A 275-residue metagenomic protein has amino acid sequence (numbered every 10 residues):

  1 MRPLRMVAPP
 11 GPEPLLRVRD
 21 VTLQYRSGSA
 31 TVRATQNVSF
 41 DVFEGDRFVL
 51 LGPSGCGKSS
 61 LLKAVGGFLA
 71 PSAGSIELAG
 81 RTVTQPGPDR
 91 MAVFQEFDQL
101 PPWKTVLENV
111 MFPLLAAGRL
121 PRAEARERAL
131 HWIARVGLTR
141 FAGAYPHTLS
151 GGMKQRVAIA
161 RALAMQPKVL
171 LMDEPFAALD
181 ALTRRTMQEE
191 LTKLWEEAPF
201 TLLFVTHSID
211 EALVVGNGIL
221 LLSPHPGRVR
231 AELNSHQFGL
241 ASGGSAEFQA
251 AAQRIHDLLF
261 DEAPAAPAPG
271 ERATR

Functional and structural regions predicted by a protein language model:
G66: Helix-to-loop junction immediately C-terminal to a conserved catalytic motif
G74-P86: Conserved ABC transporter NBD signature motif
W103-F112: Short coil-to-helix segment of the ABC ATPase nucleotide-binding domain corresponding to the Q-loop/switch region
R122-F141, K193: Conserved ABC ATPase "signature" region
Y145-L149, M153: Conserved ABC ATPase signature
A164-K168: A short, proline-enriched helix->beta-strand linker immediately N-terminal to the Walker B motif in ABC-type P-loop
